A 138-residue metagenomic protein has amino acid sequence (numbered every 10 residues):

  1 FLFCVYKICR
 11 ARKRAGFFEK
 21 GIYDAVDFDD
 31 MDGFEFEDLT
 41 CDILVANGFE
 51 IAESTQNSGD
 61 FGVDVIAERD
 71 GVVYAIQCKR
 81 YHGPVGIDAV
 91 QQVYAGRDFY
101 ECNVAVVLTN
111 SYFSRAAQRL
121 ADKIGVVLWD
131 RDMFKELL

Functional and structural regions predicted by a protein language model:
F1-L138: Mixed-charge (Asp/Glu-Lys/Arg
